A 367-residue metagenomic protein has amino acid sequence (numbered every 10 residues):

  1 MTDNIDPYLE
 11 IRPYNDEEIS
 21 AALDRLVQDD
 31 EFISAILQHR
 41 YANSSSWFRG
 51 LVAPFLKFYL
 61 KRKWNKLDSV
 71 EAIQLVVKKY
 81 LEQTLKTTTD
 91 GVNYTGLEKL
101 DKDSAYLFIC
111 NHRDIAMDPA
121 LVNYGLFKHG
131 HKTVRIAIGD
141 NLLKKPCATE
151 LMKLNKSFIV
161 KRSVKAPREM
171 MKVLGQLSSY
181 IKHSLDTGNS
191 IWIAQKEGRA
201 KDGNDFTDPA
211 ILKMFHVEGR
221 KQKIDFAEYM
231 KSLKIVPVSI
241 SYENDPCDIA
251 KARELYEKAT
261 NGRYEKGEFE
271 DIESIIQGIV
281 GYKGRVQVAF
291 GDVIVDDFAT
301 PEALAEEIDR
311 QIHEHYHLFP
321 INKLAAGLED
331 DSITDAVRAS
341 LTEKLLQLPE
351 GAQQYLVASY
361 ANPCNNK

Functional and structural regions predicted by a protein language model:
M1-Y106, R113-D118, N123-K128, D140-P146 (+5 more regions): Membrane-interfacial terminal anchoring regions of lipid-handling membrane enzymes
H131: Post-Walker A helix-loop "phosphate-sensing" segment adjacent to the P-loop in P-loop NTPases
R135, G139-S163, P167-M171: Conserved nucleotide-cofactor-binding alpha/beta core module
